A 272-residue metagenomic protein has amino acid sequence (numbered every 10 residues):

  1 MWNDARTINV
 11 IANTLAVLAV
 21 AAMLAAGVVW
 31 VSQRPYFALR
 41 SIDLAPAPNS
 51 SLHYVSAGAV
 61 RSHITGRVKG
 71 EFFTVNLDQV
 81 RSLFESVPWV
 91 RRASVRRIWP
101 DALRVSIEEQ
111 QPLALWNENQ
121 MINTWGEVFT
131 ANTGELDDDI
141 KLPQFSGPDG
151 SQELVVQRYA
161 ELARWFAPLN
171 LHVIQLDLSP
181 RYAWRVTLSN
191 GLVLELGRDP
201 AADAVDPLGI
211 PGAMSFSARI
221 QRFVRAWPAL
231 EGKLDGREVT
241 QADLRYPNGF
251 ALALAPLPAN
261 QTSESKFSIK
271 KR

Functional and structural regions predicted by a protein language model:
M1-D43, H53-E71, V75-S82, S86 (+1 more regions): Charged, solvent-exposed interaction patches on well-folded alpha/beta domains that mediate macromolecular contacts
A47-S50: Short glycine-enriched loops at secondary-structure junctions
